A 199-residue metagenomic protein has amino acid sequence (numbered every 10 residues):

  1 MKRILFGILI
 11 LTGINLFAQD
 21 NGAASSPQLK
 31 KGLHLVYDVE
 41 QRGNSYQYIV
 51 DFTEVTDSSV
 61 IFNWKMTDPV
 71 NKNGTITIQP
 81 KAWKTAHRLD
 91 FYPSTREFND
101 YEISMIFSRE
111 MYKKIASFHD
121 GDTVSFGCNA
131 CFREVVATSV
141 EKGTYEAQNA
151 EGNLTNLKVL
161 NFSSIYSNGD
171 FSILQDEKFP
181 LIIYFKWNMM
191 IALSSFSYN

Functional and structural regions predicted by a protein language model:
I4-I14: Sec-dependent N-terminal signal peptides
D20-N199: Acidic, serine/threonine-rich low-complexity disordered tracts
